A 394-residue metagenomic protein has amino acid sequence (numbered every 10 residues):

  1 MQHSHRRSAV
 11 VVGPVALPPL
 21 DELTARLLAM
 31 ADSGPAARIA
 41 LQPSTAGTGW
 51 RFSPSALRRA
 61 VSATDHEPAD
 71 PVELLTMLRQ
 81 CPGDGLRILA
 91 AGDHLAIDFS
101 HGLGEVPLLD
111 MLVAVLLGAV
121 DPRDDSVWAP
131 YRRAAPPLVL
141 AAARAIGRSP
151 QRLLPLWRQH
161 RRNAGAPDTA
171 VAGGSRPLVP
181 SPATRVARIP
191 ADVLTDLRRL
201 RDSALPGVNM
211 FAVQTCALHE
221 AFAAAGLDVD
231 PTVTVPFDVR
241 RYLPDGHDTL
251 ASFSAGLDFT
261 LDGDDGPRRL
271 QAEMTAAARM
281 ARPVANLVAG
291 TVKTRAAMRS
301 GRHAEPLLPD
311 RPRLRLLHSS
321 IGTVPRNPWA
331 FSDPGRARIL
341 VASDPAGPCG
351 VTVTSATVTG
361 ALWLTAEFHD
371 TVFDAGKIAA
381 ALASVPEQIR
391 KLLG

Functional and structural regions predicted by a protein language model:
M1, L17-A31, G49-L78, A91 (+2 more regions): N-terminal membrane-targeting/anchoring modules of bacterial envelope and secretion proteins
M1-T48, R59-L86, A96-S100, A223-G394: Acyl-thioester-dependent acyl-group transfer interface
V10, L103, P107, M111 (+3 more regions): Non-catalytic, low-complexity flexible loops and terminal extensions
P19, L108, M210-F211: An acidic site on a long C-lobe helix of protein kinase domains
G104, D202-G207, F373, K377: Short alpha-helix boundary/capping segments
I189-V208, Q271-A272: Surface-exposed, Lys/Arg-rich phosphate-binding patches that contact polyanionic backbones
V208-H219: Short amphipathic alpha-helical segments
